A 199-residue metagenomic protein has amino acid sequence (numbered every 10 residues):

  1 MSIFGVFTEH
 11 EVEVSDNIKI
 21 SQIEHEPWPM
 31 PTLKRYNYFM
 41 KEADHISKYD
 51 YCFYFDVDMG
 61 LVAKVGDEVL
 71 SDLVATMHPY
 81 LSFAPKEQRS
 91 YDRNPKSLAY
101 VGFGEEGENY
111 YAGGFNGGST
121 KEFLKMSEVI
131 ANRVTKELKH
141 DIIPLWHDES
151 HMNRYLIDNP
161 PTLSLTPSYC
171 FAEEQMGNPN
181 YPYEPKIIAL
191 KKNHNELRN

Functional and structural regions predicted by a protein language model:
M1-E9, F53, A75: Short, hydrophobic beta-strand segments that form beta-sheet elements in well-ordered domains
G5-E13, V57-K64, Y169-C170: Short, polar loop motifs at secondary-structure junctions
G5-V6, C52-D56, G117, L163-T166: A structural signal for short, well-ordered beta-strand segments and their strand-loop junctions that often border
F7-D50: Active-site-proximal specificity loops/subdomain of glycosyltransferases
T32, Y36, V57-M59, L145-S150: Conserved glycosyltransferase catalytic-site signature
Y36-K86: GT-A fold catalytic core of metal-dependent nucleotide-sugar glycosyltransferases, centered on the diacidic
E68-E122, V129-I130, E149: PAPS-dependent sulfotransferase catalytic domain
E105-N193: Catalytic core and acceptor-binding pocket of nucleotide-sugar-dependent glycosyltransferases
